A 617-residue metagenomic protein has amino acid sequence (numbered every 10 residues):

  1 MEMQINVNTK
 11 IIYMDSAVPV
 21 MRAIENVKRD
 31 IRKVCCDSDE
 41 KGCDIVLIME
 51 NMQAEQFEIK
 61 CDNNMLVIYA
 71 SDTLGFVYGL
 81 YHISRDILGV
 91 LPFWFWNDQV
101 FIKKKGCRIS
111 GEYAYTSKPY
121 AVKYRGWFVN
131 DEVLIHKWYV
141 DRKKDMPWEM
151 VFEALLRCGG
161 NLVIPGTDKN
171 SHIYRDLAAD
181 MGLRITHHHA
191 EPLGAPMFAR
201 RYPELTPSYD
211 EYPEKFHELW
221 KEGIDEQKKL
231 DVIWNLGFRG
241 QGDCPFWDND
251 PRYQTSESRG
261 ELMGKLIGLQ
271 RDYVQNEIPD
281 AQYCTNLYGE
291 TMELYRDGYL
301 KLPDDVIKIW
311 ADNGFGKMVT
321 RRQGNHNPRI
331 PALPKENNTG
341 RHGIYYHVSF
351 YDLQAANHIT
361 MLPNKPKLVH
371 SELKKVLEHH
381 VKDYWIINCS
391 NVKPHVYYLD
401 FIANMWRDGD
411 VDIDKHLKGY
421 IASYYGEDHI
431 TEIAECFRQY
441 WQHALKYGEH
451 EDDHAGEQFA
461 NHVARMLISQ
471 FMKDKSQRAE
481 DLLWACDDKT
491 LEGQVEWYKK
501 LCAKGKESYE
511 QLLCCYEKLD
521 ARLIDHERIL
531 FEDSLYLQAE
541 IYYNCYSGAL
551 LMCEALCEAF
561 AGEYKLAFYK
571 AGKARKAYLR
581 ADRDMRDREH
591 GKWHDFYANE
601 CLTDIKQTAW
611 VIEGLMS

Functional and structural regions predicted by a protein language model:
M1-P119: Contiguous, structured surface segment used for ligand recognition
S16, C35, Q53, A121 (+5 more regions): Aromatic-lined carbohydrate-binding surfaces of glycoside hydrolases
V18-E25, S71-L74, Y78, R142-M146 (+6 more regions): Soluble non-cytosolic domains of exported or imported proteins
P19-R22, N26, D30, G75 (+11 more regions): Extracytoplasmic/secreted proteins, especially bacterial periplasmic and envelope-associated proteins
N26-D37, I83-V90, A154, C158 (+4 more regions): Structured segments of extracytoplasmic/periplasmic soluble domains in secreted or envelope-associated proteins
L66-A70, I185, I344: Short hydrophobic-aromatic micro-motifs
V100-M146, Q323-I344: Conserved oxyanion/phosphate-binding beta-strand-loop segments in alpha/beta enzyme cores
Y113, Q254-E257, L269-S617: Substrate-binding groove of N-acetylhexosamine-processing glycoside hydrolases
